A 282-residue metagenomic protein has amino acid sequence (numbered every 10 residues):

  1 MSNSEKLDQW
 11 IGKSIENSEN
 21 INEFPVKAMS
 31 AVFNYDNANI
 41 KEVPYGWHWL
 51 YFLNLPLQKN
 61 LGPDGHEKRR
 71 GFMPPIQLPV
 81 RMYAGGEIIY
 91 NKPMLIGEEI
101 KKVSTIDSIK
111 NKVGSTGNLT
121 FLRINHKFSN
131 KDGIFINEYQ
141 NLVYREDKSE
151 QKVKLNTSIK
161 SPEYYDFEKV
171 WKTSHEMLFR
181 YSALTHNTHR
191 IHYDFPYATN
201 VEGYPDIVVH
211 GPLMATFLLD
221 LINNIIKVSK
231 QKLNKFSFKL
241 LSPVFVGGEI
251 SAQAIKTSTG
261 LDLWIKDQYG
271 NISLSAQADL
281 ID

Functional and structural regions predicted by a protein language model:
M1-E99: Hydrophobic, proline/glycine-rich low-complexity stretches
S2-S14, Y83-T173, L240-D282: HotDog/MaoC-like acyl-thioester-processing domains
S2-V43, N156-M214, L221-N224: A contiguous, surface-exposed recognition patch within enzymatic or periplasmic domains that forms
W10, W47-L55, R81-Y83, F128 (+7 more regions): Bulky hydrophobic/aromatic packing residues
S18, G46-F52, Q58, R69 (+10 more regions): Generic secondary-structure boundary/loop-capping signal
N60-R70, I88, Q140-R145, S174-T185: Phosphate-binding glycine-rich loops and adjacent basic patches that engage nucleotide phosphates, nucleic-acid
A198-T259, I265-S273: Catalytic-pocket segment enriched in acidic/His residues
